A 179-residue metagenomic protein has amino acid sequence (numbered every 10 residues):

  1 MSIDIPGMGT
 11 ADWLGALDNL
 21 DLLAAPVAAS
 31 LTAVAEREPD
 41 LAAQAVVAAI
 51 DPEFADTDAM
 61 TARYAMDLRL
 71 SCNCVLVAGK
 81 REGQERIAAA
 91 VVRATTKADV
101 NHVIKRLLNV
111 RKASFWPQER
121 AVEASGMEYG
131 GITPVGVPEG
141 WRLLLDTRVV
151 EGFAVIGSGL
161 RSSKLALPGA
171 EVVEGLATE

Functional and structural regions predicted by a protein language model:
M1-E179: Extended, low-hydrophobicity, polar/charged segments
